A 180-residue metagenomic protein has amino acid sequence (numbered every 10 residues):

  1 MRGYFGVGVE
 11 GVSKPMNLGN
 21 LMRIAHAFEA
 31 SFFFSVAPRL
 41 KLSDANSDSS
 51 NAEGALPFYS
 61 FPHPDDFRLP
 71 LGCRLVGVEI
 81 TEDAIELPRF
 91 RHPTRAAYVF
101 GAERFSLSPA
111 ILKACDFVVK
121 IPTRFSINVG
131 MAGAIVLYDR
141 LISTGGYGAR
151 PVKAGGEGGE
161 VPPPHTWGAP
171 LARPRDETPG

Functional and structural regions predicted by a protein language model:
M1-G180: Post-transcriptional modification and biogenesis factors for structured RNAs of the translation apparatus
